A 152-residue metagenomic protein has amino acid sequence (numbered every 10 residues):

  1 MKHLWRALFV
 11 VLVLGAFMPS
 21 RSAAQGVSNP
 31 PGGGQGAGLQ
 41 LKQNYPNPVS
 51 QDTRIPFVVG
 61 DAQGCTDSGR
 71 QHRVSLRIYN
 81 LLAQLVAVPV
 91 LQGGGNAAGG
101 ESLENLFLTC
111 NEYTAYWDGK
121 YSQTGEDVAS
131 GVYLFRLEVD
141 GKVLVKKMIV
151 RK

Functional and structural regions predicted by a protein language model:
M1-F9, P19: Bacterial N-terminal signal peptides that target proteins for export
L14-A23: C-terminal segment of classical bacterial N-terminal signal peptides
Q25-K152: Short loop/turn motifs at secondary-structure boundaries
